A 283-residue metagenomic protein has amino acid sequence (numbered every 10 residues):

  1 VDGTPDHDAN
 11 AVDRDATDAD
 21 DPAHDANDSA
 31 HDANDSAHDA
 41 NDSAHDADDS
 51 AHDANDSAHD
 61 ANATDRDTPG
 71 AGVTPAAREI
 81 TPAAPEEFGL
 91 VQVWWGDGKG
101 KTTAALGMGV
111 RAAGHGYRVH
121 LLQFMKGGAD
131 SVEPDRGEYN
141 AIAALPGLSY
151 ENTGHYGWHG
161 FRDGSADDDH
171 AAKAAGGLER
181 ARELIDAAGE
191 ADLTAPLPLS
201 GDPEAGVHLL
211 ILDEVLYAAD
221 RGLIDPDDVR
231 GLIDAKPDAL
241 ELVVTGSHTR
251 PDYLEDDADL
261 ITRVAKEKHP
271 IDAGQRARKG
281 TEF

Functional and structural regions predicted by a protein language model:
D2-D6, D65-P85: Positively charged, low-complexity intrinsically disordered leader regions
D2-T4, P69, E183-T194, R276-F283: C-terminal accessory "lid"/substrate-recognition subdomains
H7-P69: Long, intrinsically disordered low-complexity tandem-repeat segments
L90-D186: Conserved P-loop
K126-A129, Y156-W158, L216-Y217, H248-P251 (+1 more regions): Conserved nucleotide-binding/hydrolysis micro-motifs of P-loop NTPases
F161-A235: Phosphate-binding/switch loop-helix module in NTP-utilizing enzymes
L209-D213, A239-S247: Structural recognition of the conserved hydrophobic beta-strand(s) that form the central parallel beta-sheet of P-loop
H248-F283: Phosphate-binding/switch region of NTP-binding enzymes
